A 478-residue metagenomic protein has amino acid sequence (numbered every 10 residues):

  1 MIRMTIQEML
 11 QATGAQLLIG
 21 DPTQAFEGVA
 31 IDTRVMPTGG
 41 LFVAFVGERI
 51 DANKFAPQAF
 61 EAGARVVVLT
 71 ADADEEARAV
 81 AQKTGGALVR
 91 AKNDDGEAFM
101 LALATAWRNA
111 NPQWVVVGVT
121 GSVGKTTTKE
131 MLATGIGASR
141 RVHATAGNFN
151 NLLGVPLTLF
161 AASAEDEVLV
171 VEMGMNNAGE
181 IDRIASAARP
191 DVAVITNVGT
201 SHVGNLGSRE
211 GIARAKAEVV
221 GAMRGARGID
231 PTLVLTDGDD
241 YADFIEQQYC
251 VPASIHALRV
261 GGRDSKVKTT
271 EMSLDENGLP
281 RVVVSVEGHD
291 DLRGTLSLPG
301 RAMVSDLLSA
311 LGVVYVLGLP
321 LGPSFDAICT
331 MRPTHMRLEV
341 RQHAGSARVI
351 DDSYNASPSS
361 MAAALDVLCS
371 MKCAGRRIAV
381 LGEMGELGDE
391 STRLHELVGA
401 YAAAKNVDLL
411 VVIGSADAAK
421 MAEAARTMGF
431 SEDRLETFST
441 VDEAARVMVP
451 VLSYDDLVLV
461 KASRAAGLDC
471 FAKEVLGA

Functional and structural regions predicted by a protein language model:
I2-G118, T127-T128, T134, A138 (+4 more regions): Short, basic phosphate-binding NTP loop
M9, G40, A59, L103 (+14 more regions): Residue-level signal for inorganic ion chemistry
T33-A44, V142, F160-L169, L365-G388: Mobile, glycine- and charge-enriched loop segments and immediately flanking short secondary-structure elements within
G47-I50, T334-M336, S353-F430: Active-site beta-alpha connecting loops in nucleotide-dependent enzymes
A56, F60-E61, A185-S186, A403: Non-catalytic positions within long, well-ordered alpha-helices that form the structural scaffold/packing of enzyme
E75-A77, A81, V194-R348, A400-A403 (+2 more regions): Acidic, Mg2+-coordinating active-site environments of NTP-dependent enzymes
D95-L233, D237, D243-P252, P450 (+1 more regions): Phosphate-binding loop of NTP-binding sites
V119, K125, H335-V340, L457 (+2 more regions): ATP-dependent carboxylate/acyl-activation modules
